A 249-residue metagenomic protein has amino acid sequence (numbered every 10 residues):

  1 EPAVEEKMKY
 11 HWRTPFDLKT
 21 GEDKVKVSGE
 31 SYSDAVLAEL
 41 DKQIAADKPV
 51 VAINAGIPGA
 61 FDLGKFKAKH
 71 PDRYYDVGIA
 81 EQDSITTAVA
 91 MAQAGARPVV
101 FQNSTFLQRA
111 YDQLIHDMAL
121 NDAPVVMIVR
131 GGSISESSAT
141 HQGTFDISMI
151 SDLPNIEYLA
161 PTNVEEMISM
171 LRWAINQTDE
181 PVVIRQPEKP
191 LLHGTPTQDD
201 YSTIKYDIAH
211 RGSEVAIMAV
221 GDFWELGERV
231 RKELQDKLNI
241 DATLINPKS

Functional and structural regions predicted by a protein language model:
E1-E180, P190: Thiamine diphosphate
V50, P161, P181-I184, I240-P247: Flexible, glycine/charged-enriched surface loops at secondary-structure junctions
V51-I53, V215-M218: Conserved beta-strand elements of the Class I
I57, P187-K189, V220-D222, P247-K248: Histidine- and/or cysteine-centered catalytic micro-motif in compact active-site loops
F61, L192-G194, E225-G227: Short acidic/glycine-rich loop or secondary-structure boundary segments that cap or lie
P71, G212-E214: Phosphate-coordination loops involved in phosphoryl transfer and adenosine-cofactor binding
R73-V77, G221-S249: Generic long, charged, amphipathic alpha-helical segments
P190-D207: Aromatic-enriched
